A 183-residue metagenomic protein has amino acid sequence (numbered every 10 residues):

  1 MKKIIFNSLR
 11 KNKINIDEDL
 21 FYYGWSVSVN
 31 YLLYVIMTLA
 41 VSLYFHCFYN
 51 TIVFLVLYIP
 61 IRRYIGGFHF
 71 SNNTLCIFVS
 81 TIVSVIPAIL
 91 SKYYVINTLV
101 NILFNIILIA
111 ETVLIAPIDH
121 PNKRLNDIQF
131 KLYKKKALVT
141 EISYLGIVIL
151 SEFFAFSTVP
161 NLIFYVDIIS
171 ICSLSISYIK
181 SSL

Functional and structural regions predicted by a protein language model:
K3-N50: Hydrophobic transmembrane alpha-helices
V41-F54, N101-L108: Structural signature of hydrophobic alpha-helical transmembrane segments
Y58-H69, A116-L125, S175-K180: C-terminal ends of transmembrane helices
S71-I82, V100-I106, I128-K135: Cytoplasmic-side transmembrane-helix entry/capping segments in multi-pass membrane proteins
S80-P121: Short helix-perturbing small/polar motifs within transmembrane alpha-helices
P87-V100, E141-T158: Hydrophobic alpha-helical transmembrane segments in multi-pass integral membrane proteins
H120-S143: Membrane-helix boundary/juxtamembrane motif in polytopic membrane proteins
N161-S175: Small-residue-rich transmembrane alpha-helices that serve as helix-helix interface/gating elements in multipass
